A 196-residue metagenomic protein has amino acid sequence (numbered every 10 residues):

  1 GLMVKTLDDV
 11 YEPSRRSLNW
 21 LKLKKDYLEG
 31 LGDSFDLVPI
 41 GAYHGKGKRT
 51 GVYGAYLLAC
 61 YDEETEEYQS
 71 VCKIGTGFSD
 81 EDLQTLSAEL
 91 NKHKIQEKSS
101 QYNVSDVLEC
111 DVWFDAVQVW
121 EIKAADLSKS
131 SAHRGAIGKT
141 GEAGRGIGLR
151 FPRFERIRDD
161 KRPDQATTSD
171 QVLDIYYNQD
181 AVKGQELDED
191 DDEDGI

Functional and structural regions predicted by a protein language model:
G1-I196: Catalytic cores of nucleic-acid ligases and guanylyltransferases
